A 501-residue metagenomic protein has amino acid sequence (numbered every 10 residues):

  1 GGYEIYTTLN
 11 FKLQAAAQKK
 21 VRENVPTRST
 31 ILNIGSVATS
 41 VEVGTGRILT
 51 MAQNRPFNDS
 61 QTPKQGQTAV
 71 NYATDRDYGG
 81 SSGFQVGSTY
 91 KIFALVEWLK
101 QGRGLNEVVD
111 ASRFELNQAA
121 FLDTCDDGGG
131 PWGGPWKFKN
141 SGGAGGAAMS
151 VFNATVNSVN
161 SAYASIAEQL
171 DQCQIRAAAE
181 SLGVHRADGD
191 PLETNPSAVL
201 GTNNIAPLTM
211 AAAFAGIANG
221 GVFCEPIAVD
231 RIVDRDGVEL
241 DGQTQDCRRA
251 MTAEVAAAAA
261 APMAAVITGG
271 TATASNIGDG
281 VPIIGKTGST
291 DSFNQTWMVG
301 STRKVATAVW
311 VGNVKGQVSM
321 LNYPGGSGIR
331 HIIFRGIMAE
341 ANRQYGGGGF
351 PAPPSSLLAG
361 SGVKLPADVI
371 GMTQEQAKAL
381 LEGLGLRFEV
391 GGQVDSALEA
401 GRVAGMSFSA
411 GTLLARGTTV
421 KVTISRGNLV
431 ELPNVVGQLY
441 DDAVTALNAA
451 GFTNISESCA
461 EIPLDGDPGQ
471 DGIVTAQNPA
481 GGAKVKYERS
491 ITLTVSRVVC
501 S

Functional and structural regions predicted by a protein language model:
G1-T8, E180, H185, P196-L200 (+1 more regions): Non-catalytic, structured segments within soluble enzyme domains
T7-T27, A38, M51-N54, D59-V86 (+5 more regions): A penicillin-recognizing enzyme superfamily signal
T39-G44: Short hydrophobic alpha-helical segments used for membrane anchoring or interfacial signaling
I48-M51, T89-W98, L105, A162-Y163 (+3 more regions): Extended, hydrophobic alpha-helical segments in both membrane/secreted and soluble proteins
N71-N106, R113-D123, G128-P131: Active-site rim segments in enzyme catalytic domains, especially the processed small/beta chain of N-terminal
R103-I175, R235-A265: Conserved catalytic neighborhood of penicillin-recognizing serine enzymes
L170-A187: Short, charged, amphipathic alpha-helices and their helix-cap/turn boundaries
L321, E340-S501: Ligand-recognition elements built from short beta-strands and adjacent flexible loops
